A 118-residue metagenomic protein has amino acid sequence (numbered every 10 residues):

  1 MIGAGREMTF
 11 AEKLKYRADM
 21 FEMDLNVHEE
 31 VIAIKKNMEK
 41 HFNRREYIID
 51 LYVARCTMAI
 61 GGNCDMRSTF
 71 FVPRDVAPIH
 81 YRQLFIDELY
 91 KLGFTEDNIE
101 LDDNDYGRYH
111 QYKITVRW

Functional and structural regions predicted by a protein language model:
M1-V76: An N-terminal amphipathic alpha-helical segment
E7-T9, D65-M66, D97, G107 (+1 more regions): Intrinsically disordered, low-complexity, compositionally biased regions/tails
Y16, H41, Y47, Y52 (+3 more regions): Sequence-level detector for tyrosine residue identity
V76-Y106: Short N-terminal edge-element motif at the start of the domain
E100-W118: C-terminal edge-of-domain segments
